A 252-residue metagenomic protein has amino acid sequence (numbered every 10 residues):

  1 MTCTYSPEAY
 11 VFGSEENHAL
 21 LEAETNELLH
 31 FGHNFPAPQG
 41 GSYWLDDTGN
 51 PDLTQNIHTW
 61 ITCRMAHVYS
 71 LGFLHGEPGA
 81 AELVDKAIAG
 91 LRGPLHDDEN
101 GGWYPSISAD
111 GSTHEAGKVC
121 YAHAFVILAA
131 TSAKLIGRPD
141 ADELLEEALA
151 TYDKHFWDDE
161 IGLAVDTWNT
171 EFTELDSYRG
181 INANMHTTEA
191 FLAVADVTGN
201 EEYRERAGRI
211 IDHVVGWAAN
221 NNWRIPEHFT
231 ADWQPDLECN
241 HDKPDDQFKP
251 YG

Functional and structural regions predicted by a protein language model:
M1-G252: Glycan-recognition and catalytic cores of secretory/periplasmic carbohydrate-active enzymes
